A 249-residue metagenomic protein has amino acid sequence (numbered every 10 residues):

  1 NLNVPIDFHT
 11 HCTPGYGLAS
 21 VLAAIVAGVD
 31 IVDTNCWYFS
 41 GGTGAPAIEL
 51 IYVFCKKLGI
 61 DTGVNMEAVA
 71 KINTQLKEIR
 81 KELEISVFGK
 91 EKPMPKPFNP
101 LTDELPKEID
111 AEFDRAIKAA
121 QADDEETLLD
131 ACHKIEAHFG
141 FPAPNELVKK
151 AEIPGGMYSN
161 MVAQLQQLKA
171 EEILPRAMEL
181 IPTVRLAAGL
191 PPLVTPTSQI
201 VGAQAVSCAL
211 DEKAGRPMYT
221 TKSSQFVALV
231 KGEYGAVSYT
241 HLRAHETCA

Functional and structural regions predicted by a protein language model:
L2-I6, K57-L58: Alpha-helix-loop-beta-strand connector modules within alpha/beta enzyme cores
I6-T10, V32-T34: Hydrophobic faces of well-ordered beta-strands that scaffold small-molecule active sites in alpha/beta enzyme cores
Y16-A27: Catalytic cores of alpha/beta
G28, I51: Conserved, mostly hydrophobic/aromatic
D30-G44: Glycine-rich phosphate-binding active-site loops on the catalytic face of alpha/beta enzymes
G44-A47, C55: Mobile "lid/hinge" segments at catalytic clefts and subdomain interfaces of large enzymes
T62-T74: Phosphate/diphosphate-binding loops
H241-C248: Single conserved hydrophobic/aromatic residue that forms the stacking wall/gate of nucleotide- or nucleobase-binding
